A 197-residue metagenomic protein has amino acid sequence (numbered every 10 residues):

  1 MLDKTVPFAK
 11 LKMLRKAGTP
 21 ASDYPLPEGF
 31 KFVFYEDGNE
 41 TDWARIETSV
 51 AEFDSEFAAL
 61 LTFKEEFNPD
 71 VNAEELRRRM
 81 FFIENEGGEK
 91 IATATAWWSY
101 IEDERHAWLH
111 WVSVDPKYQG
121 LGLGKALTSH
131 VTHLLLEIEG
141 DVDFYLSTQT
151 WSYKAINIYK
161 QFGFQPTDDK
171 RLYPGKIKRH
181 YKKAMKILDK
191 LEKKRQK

Functional and structural regions predicted by a protein language model:
M1-Y24, Q165-K197: Terminal substrate-recognition subdomain of acyl/acetyltransferases
K31-W43: A short beta-loop-alpha structural element at the N-terminal edge of CoA-dependent acyl/N-acetyltransferase catalytic
Y35, V112-V114, T148: Hydrophobic adenine-recognition pocket in adenosine-nucleotide-binding enzymes
T48-V114: A conserved beta-strand-loop-helix scaffold within acyl/acetyltransferase catalytic domains
H106, L135-T148: Conserved GNAT acetyl-CoA-binding A-motif
W111-V114, G120-L135, N157-Q161: Conserved acetyl-CoA-binding loop-helix of GNAT-fold acetyltransferases
P116, L146-I156, L172-M185: Conserved beta-strand-loop-alpha-helix junction that forms the acyl-donor binding cleft
L121, K125, T150-D168, K176: Conserved active-site alpha-helix within GNAT-family acetyltransferase domains
